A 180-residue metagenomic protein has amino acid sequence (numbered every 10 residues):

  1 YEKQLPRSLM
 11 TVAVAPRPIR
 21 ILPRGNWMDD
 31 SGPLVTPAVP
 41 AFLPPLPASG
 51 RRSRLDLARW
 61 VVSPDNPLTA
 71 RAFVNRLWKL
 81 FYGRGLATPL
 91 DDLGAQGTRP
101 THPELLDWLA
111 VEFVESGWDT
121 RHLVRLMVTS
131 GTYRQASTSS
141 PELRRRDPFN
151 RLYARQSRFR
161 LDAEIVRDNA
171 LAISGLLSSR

Functional and structural regions predicted by a protein language model:
Y1-R180: Primarily short, surface-exposed interaction patches in extracytoplasmic proteins
